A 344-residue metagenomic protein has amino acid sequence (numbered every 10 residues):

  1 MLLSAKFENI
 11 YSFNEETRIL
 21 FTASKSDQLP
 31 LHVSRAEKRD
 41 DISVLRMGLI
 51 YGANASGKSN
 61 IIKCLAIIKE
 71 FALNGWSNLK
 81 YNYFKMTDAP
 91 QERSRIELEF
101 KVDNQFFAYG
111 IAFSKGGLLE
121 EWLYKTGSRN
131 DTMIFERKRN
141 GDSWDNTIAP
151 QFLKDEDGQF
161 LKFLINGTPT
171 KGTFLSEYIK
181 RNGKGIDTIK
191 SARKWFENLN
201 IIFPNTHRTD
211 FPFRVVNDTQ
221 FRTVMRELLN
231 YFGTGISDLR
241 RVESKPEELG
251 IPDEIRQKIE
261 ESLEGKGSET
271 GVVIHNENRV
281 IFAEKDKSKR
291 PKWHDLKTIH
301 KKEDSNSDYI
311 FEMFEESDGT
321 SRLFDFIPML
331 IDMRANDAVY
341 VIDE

Functional and structural regions predicted by a protein language model:
L2-I67: Pre-Walker A-like glycine/lysine-rich segment at the N-terminus of P-loop NTPase domains
F7, L98-N104, K125-T126, H300-S305: Short acidic, glycine-rich loop/turn motifs
N14-E16, F106-A108, N130-T132, N306-F311: Short, mixed charged/polar active-site loops that provide acid/base catalysis or chelate metal/phosphate cofactors
M47-G52, E261-I331, N336-E344: Conserved ABC ATPase signature
I67-L79, D332-A335: Post-Walker A helix-loop "phosphate-sensing" segment adjacent to the P-loop in P-loop NTPases
L73-P90, E121: Flexible phosphate/Mg2+-sensing switch loops adjacent to catalytic phosphate-binding sites
A89, R93-A112, E121: Conserved amphipathic alpha-helical "coupling/scaffold" segments that transmit conformational changes between domains
A108-E261: Electropositive, glycine-dotted interaction segments that contact anionic polymers or phosphate-rich ligands
